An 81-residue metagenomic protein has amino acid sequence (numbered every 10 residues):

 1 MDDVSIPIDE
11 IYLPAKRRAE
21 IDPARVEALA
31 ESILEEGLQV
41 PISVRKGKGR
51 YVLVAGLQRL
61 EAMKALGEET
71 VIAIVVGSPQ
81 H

Functional and structural regions predicted by a protein language model:
M1-G77: Short, charged/polar connector segments at secondary-structure boundaries
P79-H81: A short acidic, often aromatic-flanked loop/helix-cap motif at beta-alpha or helix-coil junctions that lines enzyme
